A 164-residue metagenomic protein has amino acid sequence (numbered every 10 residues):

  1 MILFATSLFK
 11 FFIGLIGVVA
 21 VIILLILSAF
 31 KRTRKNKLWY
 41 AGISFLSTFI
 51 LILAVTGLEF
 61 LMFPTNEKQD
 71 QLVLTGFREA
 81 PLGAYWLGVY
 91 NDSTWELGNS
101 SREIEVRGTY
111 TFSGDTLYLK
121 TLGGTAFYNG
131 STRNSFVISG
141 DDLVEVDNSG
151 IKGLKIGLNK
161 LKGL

Functional and structural regions predicted by a protein language model:
M1-N91, E96-R107, K120-L164: Lipid interaction determinants
T109-T116: A short, structured loop/turn motif at beta-sheet edges
